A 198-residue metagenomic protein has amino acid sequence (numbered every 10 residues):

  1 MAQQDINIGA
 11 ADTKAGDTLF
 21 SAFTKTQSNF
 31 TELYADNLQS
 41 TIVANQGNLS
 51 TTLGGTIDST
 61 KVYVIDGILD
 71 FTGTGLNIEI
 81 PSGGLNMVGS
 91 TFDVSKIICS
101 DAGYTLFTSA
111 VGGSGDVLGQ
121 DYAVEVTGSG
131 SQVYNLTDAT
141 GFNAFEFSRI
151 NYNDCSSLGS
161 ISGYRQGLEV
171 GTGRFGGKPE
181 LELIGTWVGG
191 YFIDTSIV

Functional and structural regions predicted by a protein language model:
M1-Q39: Extracellular "spike/adhesin" assembly and maturation modules and analogous cytosolic coiled-coil scaffolds
M1-Q4, K14, D93-V94, S100-G103: Self-maturation zones of extracellular/virion spikes and adhesins
I8-S21, N45-I57, F71-N77: Surface-exposed ligand/attachment interfaces on beta-rich extracellular proteins
A35-D66: Acidic Gly/Asp/Thr-rich repetitive segments characteristic of extracellular carbohydrate-active and adhesion proteins
G55-D58, D70-N86, I97-N143: Extracellular beta-strand-rich solenoid/capping regions of secreted or surface-exposed proteins that bind or remodel
L69, T91-V94: Acidic glycine-/aspartate-rich tracts in secreted/extracellular proteins
L118-I197: Right-handed parallel beta-helix
